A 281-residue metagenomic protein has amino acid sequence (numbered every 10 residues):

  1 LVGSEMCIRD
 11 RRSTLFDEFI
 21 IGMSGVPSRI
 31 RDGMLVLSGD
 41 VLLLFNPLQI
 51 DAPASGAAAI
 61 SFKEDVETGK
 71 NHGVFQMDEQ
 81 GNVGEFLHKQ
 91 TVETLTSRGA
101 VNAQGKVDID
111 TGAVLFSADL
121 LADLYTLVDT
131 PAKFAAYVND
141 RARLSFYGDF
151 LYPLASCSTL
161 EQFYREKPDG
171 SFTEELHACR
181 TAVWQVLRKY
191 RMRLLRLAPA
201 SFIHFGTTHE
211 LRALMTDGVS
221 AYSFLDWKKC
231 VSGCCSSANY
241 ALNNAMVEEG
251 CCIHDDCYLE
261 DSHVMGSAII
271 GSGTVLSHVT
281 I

Functional and structural regions predicted by a protein language model:
L1-I8: Short, small-residue-biased leader/transition segments that mark boundaries at the very start of proteins
V2, Q76, I203-G206: Generic, ordered loop/turn and secondary-structure boundary motif
V2, S38, H72: Short glycine-rich loop/turn motifs that provide flexible caps or phosphate-binding loops at active sites
G3, S97-R98, Q185-Y190: Short amphipathic alpha-helical segments, especially helix-boundary/capping motifs
E5, V74, R193: Short, surface-exposed charged micro-motifs
D10, T14-G33, V41-V138, R196: Conserved core of the sugar-phosphate nucleotidyltransferase
M23-S24, L35, V41-L42, L48-I50 (+2 more regions): Left-handed beta-helix
